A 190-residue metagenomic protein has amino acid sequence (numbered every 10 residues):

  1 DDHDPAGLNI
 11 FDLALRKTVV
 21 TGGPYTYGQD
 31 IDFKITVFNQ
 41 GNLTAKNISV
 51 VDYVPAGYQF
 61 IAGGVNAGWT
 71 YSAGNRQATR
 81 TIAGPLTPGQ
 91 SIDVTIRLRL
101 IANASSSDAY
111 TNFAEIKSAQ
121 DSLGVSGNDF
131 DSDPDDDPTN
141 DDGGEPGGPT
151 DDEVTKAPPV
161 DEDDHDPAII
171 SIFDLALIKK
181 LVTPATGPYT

Functional and structural regions predicted by a protein language model:
D1-T190: Exported/extracytosolic protein signature
